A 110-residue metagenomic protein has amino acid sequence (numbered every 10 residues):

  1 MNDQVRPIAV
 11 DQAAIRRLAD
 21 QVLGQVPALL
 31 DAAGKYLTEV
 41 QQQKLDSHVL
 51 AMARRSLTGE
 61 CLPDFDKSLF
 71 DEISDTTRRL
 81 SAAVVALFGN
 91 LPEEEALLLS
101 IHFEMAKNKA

Functional and structural regions predicted by a protein language model:
M1-A110: A cross-family "folded-core" feature that marks the main globular domain of proteins
